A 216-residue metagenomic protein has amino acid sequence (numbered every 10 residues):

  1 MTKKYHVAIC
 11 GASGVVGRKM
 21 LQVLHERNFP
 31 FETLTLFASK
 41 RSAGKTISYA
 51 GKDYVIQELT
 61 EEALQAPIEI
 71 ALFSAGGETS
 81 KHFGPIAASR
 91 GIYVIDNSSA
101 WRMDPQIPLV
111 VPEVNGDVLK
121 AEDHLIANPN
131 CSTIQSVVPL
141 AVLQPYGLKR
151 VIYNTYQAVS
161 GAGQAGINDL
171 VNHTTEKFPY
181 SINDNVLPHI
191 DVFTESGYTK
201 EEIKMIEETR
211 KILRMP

Functional and structural regions predicted by a protein language model:
T2-I182, G197, R214-M215: N-terminal Rossmann-like NAD(P) cofactor-binding subdomain of oxidoreductases, focused on the glycine-rich
V186-P216: Oxyanion-binding "anion nests"
